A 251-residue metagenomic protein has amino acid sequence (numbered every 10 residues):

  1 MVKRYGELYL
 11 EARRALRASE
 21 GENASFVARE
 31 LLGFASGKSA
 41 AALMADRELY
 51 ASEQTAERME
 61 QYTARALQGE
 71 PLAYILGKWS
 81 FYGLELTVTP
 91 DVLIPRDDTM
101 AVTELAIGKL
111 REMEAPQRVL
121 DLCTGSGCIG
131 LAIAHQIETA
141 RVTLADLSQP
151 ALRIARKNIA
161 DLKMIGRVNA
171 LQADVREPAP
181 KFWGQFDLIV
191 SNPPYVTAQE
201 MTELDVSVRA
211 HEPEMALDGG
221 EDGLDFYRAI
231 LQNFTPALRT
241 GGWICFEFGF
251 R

Functional and structural regions predicted by a protein language model:
M1-L43, E48-A51: Non-catalytic accessory regions of SAM-dependent methyltransferases
L31, G69, T99, I129 (+5 more regions): Residue-level signal for inorganic ion chemistry
L32-K109: Conserved AdoMet
A73, V196-Q199, R251: Active-site beta-alpha loop architecture of Rossmann-like, nucleotide-cofactor-dependent enzymes
M100-E203: Conserved SAM/SAH cofactor-binding pocket of Class I
A106, I133, V208, I230-F234: Class I S-adenosylmethionine-dependent transferase superfamily signal
Y195-F226: Mobile active-site "lid"/loop adjacent to the S-adenosyl-L-methionine
E221-R251: Conserved Class I SAM-dependent methyltransferase catalytic core
